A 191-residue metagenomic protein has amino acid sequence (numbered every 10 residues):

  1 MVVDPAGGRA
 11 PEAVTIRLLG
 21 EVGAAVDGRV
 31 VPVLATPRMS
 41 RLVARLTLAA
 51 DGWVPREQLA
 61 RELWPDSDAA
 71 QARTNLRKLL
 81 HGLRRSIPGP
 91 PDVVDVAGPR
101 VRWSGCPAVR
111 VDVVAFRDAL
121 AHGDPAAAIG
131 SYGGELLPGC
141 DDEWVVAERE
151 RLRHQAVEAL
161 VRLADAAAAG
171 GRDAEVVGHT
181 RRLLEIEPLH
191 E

Functional and structural regions predicted by a protein language model:
M1, P5-R9, R29-M39, R45-G52 (+2 more regions): Intrinsically disordered, charged and Pro/Gly-enriched terminal/linker segments that flank large helical-solenoid
R9-R17: Long, low-complexity, charged/polar intrinsically disordered regions in eukaryotic proteins
L18-V31: Short, Lys/Arg-enriched N-terminal segment that forms or immediately precedes the first helix of a structured domain
A24, M39-L46, L59-A60, L76-P90 (+1 more regions): DNA major-groove recognition helices of helix-turn-helix
W53-R61: Short acidic, hydrophobic short linear motifs in intrinsically disordered regions
